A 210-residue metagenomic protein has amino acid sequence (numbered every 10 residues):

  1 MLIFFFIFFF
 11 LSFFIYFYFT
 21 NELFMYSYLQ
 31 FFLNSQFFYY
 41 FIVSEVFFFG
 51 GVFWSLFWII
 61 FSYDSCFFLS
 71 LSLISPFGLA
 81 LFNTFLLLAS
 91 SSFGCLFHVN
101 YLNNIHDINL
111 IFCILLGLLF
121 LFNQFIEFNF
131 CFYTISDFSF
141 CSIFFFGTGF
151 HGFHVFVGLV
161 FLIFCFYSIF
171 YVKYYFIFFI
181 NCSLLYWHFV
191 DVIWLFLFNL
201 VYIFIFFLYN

Functional and structural regions predicted by a protein language model:
M1-N210: Core, highly hydrophobic multi-pass alpha-helical transmembrane subunits of bioenergetic inner membranes
